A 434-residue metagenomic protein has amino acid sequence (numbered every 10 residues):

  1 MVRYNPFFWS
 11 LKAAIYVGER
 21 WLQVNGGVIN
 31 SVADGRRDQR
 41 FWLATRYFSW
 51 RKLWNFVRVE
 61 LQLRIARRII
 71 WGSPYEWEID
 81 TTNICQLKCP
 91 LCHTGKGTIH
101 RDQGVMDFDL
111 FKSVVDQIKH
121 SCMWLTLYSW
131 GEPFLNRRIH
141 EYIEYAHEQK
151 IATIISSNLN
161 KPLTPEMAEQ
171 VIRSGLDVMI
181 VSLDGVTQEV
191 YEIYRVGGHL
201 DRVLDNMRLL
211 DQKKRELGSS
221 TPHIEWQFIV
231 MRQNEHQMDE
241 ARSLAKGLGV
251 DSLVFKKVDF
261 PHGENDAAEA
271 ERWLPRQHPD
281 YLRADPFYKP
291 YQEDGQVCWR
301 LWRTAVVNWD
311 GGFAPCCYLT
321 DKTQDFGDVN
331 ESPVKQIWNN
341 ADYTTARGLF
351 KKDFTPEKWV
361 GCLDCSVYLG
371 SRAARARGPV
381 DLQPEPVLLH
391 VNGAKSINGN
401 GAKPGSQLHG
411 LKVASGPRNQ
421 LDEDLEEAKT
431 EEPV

Functional and structural regions predicted by a protein language model:
V2-P6, K12, Q212-S219, L253-V254 (+4 more regions): C-terminal accessory region of radical SAM enzymes
R3-Y4, F8-N25, I29-V178, E189 (+7 more regions): Conserved alpha-helical substructure of the radical SAM core
G18-Q23, E60, R64-R68, E269-Q296 (+5 more regions): A C-terminal cap/extension of S-adenosyl-L-methionine-dependent methyltransferases that defines the acceptor-substrate
E76, D80, E225, D325 (+1 more regions): Amphipathic alpha-helical recognition patches that constitute DNA-binding helices
H120-Y128, H147-S156, Q170-G185, D201-A270 (+3 more regions): Conserved C-terminal portion of the radical SAM core fold that forms the substrate/S-adenosylmethionine-binding
R137, C316-C317: Short linear motifs in exposed loops
Q227, P315-C316: Short glycine-/small-residue motifs
W299-L301: Short, small/polar residue-rich loop motifs at catalytic or cofactor-binding pockets
